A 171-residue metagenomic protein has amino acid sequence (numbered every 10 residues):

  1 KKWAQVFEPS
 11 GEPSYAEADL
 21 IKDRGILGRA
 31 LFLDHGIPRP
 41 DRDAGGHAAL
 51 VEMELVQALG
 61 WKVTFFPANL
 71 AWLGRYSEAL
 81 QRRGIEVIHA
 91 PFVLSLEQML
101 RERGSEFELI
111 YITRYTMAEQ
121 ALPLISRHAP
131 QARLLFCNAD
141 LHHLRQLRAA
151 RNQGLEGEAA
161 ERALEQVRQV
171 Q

Functional and structural regions predicted by a protein language model:
K1-G46, E52-L55, Y76-R83, S95: Non-catalytic membrane-proximal stalk/linker segments that position and tether the catalytic domains
D34-I37, F66-L70, P91-F92, I112-M117 (+1 more regions): Structural motif
E52-W61, A139: A short, Lys/Arg-enriched amphipathic alpha-helix followed by its capping loop at the start of a domain
A58-V93: N-terminal strand-loop element at the rim of the active site of nucleotide-sugar-dependent glycosyltransferases
L70-S77, M117-A121, L144: Short, charged/polar "capping" segments at the starts of alpha-helices and the immediately preceding loops
R101-E119, L135: Short N-terminal targeting/anchoring amphipathic segment
H128-Q146: Active-site proximal beta-strand in glycosyltransferases
A159-Q171: Membrane-proximal helix-turn-helix segments that form the acceptor-binding/catalytic region of lipid-linked
